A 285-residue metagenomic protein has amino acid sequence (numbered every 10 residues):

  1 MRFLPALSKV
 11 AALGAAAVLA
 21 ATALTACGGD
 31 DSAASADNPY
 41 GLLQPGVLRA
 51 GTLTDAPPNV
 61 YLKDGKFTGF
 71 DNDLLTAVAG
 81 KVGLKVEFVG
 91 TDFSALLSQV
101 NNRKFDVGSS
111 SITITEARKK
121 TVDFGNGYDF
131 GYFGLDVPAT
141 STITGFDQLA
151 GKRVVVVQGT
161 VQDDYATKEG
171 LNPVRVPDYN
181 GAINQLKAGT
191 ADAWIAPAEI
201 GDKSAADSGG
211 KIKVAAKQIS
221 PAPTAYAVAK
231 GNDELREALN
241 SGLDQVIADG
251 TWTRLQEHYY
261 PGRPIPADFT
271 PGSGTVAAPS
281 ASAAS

Functional and structural regions predicted by a protein language model:
T22-A26: C-terminal motif of bacterial Sec signal peptides marking the signal peptidase cleavage site
G28, N72-K81, T160, A225-R263: Extended ligand-binding regions for polar small-molecule ligands
G29-S35, D164-P177, K213-V214, L243-S285: Ligand-binding clefts/hinges and TM-proximal coupling segments of bilobed small-molecule sensing domains
A33-S111: Extracytoplasmic small-molecule ligand-binding "clamshell" domains of the periplasmic binding protein/Venus flytrap
K85-Q148: Acidic, polar ligand-binding/catalytic clefts
F88-S98, S141, Q158-T160, V174-A188 (+1 more regions): Short helix-initiation/N-cap motifs at beta->coil->alpha
S110-K120, D192-P221: A ligand-binding cleft/hinge motif common to bilobed small-molecule-binding domains
D129-V137, D202, A206-D244, G262-A284: Periplasmic-binding protein-like
